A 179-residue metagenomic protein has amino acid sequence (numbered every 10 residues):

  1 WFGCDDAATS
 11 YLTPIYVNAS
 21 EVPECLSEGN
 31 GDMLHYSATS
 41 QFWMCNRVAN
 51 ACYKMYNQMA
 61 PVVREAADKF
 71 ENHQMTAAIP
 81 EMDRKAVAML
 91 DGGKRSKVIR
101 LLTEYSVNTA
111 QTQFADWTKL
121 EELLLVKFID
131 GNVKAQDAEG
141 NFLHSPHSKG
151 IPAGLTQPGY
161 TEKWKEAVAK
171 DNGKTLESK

Functional and structural regions predicted by a protein language model:
W1-K179: C-terminus-biased signal that marks the final domain/tail of proteins
